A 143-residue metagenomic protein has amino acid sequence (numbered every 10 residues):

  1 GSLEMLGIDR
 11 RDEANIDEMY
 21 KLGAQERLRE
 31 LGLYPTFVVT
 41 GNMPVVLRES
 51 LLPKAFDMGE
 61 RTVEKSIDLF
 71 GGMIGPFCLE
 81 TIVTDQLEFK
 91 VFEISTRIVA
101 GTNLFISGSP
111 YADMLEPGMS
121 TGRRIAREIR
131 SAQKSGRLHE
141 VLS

Functional and structural regions predicted by a protein language model:
G1-K65, S95-G122, A126: ATP-dependent carboxylate/phosphate-activation module, predominantly the ATP-grasp catalytic core and closely related
E64-N103: Conserved metal-phosphate-binding beta-hairpin within the catalytic cores of diverse ATP-dependent phosphoryl-transfer
R123-S143: Cysteine/selenocysteine-centered motifs that mediate thiol-based redox chemistry or coordinate metal-sulfur cofactors
